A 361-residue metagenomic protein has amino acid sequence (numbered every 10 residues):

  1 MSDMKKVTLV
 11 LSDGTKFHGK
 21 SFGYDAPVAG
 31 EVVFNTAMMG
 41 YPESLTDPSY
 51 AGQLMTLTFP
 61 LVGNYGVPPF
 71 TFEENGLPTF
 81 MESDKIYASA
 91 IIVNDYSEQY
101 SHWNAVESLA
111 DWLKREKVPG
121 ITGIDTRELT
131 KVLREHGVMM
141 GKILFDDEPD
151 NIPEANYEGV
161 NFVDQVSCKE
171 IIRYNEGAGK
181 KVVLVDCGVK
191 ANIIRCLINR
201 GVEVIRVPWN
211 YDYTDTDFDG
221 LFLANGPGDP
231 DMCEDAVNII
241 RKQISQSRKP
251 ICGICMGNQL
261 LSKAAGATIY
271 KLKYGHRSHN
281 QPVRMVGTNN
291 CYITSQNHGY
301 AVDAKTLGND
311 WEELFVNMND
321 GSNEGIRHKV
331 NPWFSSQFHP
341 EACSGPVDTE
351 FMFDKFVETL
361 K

Functional and structural regions predicted by a protein language model:
S2-N210, P230, N238, C343 (+1 more regions): RNA-binding accessory domains that recognize and position tRNA/RNA substrates
T8, P282-R284, L314, G325: Residue-level detector of beta-strand face positions
P119, K181, P250-C252, T268 (+1 more regions): Proline-centered loop/turn at the N-terminus of a beta-strand
K181-D186, T294-S295, F334-F338: Active-site-proximal beta-strand elements of phosphoester/diester hydrolases
T216-L221: Short acidic/histidine-rich motifs immediately flanking catalytic phosphotransfer sites in two-component signaling
N225-A304, G345-K355, T359: Cysteine-nucleophile active-site neighborhood
N290-N331: Catalytic beta-strand/loop cores that center a nucleophilic Ser/Cys/Thr and support acyl-enzyme chemistry
G325-K361: A glycine-centered loop/beta-turn motif at secondary-structure junctions
